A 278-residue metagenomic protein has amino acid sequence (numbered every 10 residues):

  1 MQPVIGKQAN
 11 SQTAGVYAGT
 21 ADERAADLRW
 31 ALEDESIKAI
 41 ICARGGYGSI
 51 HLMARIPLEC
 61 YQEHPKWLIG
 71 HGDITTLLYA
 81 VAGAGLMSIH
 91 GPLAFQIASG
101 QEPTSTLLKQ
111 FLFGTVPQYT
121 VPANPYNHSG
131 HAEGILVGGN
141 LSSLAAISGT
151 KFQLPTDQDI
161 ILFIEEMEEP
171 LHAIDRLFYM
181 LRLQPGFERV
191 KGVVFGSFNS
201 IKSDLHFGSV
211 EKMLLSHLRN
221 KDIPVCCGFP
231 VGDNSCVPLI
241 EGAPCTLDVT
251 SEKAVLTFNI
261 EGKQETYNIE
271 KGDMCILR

Functional and structural regions predicted by a protein language model:
M1-A14, I160-I164: Short beta-strand elements in bilobed, periplasmic/extracellular small-molecule ligand-binding domains
Q2-K7, G70, V190-S197: Short internal beta-strands
P3, Y17-V121, P125-N127, H131-I135: Active-site histidine-anchored catalytic micro-motif
A21-A25, R176-L181, F207-L214: Charged helix-capping and loop-helix junction motifs
S105-R182: ATP/pyrophosphate-binding catalytic subdomain of soluble kinases
S200-R278: ATP/nucleoside-binding phosphotransfer catalytic cores, i.e., glycine-rich phosphate-binding loops
